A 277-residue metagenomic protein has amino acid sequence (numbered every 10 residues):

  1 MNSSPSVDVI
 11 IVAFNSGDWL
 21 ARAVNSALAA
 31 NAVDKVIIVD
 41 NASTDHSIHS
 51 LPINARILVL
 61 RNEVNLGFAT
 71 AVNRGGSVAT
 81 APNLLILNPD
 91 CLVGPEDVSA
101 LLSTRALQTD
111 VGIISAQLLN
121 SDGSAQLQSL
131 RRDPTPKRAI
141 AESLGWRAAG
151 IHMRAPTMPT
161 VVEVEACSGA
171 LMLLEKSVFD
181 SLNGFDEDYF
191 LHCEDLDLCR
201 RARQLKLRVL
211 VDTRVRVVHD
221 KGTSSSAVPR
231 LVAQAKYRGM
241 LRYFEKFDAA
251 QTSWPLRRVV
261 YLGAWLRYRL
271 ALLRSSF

Functional and structural regions predicted by a protein language model:
S16-A29: Short, well-formed alpha-helical segments that are part of the catalytic scaffolds of diverse glycosyltransferases
S26, D40-H49, V64: A conserved acidic beta->alpha catalytic loop
R61-A79: Glycine-rich, basic loop-to-helix element that forms the pyrophosphate-binding segment of sugar-nucleotide handling
L84: Short aromatic/hydrophobic "clamp" motif used to bind/position activated sugar donors
L92-Q128: Conserved donor NDP-sugar-binding/catalytic core segment of glycosyltransferases
R138-R147, I151-S177: A recurrent flexible, glycine/aromatic-enriched loop bordering the glycosyltransferase active site that acts as
E165-R216: A short, conserved alpha-helix in the catalytic core of glycosyltransferases
R200-F277: Active-site-adjacent helix/loop segment of glycosyltransferases that harbors family-specific signature motifs
